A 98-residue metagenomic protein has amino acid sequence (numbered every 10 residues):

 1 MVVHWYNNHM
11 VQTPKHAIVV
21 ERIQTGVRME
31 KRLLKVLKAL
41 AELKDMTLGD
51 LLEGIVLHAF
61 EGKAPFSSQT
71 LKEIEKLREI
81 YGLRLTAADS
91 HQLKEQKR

Functional and structural regions predicted by a protein language model:
M1-K31, Y81-A88, E95-R98: Short Lys/Arg-rich basic patches
Y6-N7, K38, E75-R78: Residue-level detector of alpha-helical secondary structure
H16-I18, I23, K31-D50, G54: Surface-exposed, Lys/Arg-rich phosphate-binding patches that contact polyanionic backbones
K44-L71: Short, basic amphipathic alpha-helical segments that act as recognition/interaction helices in nucleic-acid-binding
E61-R98: Short, positively charged interaction helices/loops
